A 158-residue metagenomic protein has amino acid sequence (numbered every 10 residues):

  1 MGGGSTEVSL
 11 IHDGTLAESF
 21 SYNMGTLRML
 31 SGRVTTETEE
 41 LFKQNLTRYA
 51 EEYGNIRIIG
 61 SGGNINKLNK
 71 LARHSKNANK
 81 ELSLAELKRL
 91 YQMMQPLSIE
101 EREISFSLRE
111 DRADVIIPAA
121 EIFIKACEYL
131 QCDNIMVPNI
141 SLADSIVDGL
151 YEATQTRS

Functional and structural regions predicted by a protein language model:
S9-S158: Helical "lid/coupling" subdomains associated with nucleotide-phosphate turnover
